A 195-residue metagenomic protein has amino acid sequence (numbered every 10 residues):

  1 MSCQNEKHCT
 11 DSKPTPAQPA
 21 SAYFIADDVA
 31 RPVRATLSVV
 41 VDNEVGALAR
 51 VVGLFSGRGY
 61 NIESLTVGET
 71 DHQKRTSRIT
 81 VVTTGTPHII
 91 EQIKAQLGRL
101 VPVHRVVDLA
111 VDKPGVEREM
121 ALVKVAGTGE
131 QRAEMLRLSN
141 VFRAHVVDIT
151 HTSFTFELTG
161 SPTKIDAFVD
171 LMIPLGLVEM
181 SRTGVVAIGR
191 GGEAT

Functional and structural regions predicted by a protein language model:
M1-T195: Regulatory modules associated with amino-acid/nitrogen control
